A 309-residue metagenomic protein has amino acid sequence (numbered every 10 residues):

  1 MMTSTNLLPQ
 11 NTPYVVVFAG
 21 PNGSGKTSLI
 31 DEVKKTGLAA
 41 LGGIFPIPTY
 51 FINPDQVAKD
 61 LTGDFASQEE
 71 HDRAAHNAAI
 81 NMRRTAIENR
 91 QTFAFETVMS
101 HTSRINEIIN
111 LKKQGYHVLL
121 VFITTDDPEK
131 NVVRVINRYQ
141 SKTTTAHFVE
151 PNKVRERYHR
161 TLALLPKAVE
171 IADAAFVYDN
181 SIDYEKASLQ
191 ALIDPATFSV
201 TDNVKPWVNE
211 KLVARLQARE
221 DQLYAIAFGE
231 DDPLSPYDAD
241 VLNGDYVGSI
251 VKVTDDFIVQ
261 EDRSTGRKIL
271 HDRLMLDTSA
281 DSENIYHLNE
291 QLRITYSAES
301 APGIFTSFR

Functional and structural regions predicted by a protein language model:
M1-P9: Pre-Walker A adenine-sensing motif
V15-V17: Short hydrophobic/aromatic beta-strand immediately N-terminal to the Walker A/P-loop
P21: P-loop (Walker A) phosphate-binding loop of NTP-binding proteins
S24, V133-A218: Conserved GTP-binding G-domain of TRAFAC-class P-loop NTPases and closely related GTPase folds
T27: Walker A/P-loop
D31-N89: Conserved substrate/cofactor phosphate-moiety recognition/catalytic segment in nucleotide-dependent phosphotransferases
H71-F122, F176: Glycine-rich phosphate-binding loop used to anchor ATP phosphates in small-molecule kinases, encompassing both
D202-R309: Extended intrinsically disordered terminal tails
